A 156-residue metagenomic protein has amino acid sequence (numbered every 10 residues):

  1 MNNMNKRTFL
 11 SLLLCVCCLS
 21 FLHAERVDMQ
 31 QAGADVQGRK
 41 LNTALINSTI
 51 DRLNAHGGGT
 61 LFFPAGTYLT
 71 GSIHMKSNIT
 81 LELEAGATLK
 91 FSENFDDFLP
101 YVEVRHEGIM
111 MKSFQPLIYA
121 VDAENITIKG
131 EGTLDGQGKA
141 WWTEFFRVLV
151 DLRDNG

Functional and structural regions predicted by a protein language model:
M1-V27: Bacterial Sec-dependent N-terminal signal peptides
C17, F21-G156: Extracellular/periplasmic carbohydrate-active domains that bind, remodel, or depolymerize complex polysaccharides
